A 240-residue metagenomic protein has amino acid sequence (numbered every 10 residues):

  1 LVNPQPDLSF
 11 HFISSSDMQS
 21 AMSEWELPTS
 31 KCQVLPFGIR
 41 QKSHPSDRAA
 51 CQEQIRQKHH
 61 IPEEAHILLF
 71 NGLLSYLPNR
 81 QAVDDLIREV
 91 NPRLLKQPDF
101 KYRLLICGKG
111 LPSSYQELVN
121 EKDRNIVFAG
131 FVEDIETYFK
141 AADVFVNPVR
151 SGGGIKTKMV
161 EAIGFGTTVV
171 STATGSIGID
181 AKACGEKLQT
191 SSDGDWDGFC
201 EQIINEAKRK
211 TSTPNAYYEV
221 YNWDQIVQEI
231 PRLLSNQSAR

Functional and structural regions predicted by a protein language model:
L1-F10: Membrane-proximal helix-turn-helix segments that form the acceptor-binding/catalytic region of lipid-linked
L8, K140-G154, F165-T167: Acidic donor-binding loop of glycosyltransferase active sites
S23-L27, L35-L118, F128, V132-E133: Conserved catalytic-core segment of nucleotide-activated headgroup transferases in glycan assembly
K109-S113, D123-K140, I155, G194: Conserved active-site histidine-acidic residue motif and adjacent donor-binding/catalytic loop of glycosyltransferases
E133, R150-G152, T168, T174-I177 (+1 more regions): Flexible glycine-rich beta->alpha loop in the catalytic core of nucleotide-sugar glycosyltransferases
K158-A162, T168-T172: Short hydrophobic beta-strand element within catalytic cores of glycosyltransferases and related nucleotide-activated
I179-I203: Change "using UDP/GDP/dTDP sugars" to "using nucleotide sugars
K208-Q237: A charged, aromatic-enriched C-terminal amphipathic alpha-helix characteristic of glycosyltransferases across folds
